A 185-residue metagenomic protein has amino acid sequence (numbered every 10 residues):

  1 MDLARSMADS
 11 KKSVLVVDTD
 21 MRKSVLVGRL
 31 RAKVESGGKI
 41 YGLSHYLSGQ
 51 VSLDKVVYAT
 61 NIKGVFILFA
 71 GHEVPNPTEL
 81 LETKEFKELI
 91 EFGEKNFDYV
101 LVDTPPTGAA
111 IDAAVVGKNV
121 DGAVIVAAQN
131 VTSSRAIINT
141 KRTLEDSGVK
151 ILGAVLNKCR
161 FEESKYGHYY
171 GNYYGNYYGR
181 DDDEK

Functional and structural regions predicted by a protein language model:
M1-K185: P-loop NTP-binding module
